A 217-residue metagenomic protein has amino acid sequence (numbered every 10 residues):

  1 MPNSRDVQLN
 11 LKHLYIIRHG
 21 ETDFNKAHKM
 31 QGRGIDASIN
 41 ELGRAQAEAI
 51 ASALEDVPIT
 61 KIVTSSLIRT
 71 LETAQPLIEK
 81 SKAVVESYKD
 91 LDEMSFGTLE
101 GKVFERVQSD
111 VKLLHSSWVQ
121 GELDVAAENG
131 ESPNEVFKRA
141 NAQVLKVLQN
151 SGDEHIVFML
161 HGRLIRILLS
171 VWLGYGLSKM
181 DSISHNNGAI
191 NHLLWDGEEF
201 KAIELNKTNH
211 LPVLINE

Functional and structural regions predicted by a protein language model:
P2-L9, A49-H115: Phosphate-coordination/substrate-recognition cap region in phosphate-metabolizing enzymes
S4-V7, L11, D23, L71 (+1 more regions): Active-site-adjacent alpha-helix immediately C-terminal to a catalytic or transition-state-stabilizing loop
K12-E21, K112-S116: Short coil-to-beta-strand
Y15, K61-V63, V157: Conserved beta-strand elements of the Class I
G20, S65-L67, D90, M159-R163 (+1 more regions): Short, well-ordered beta-to-alpha junction loops that form the rim of enzyme active sites and present histidine/acidic
E21-T73, L77, A126-N141: Loop-to-helix element that buttresses phosphate recognition and phosphoryl-transfer chemistry
S38, E79-R139, L194, K201-E204: Phosphate-handling substructures
I203-E217: Acidic, His/Gly-rich catalytic cores of divalent-metal-dependent hydrolytic chemistry
